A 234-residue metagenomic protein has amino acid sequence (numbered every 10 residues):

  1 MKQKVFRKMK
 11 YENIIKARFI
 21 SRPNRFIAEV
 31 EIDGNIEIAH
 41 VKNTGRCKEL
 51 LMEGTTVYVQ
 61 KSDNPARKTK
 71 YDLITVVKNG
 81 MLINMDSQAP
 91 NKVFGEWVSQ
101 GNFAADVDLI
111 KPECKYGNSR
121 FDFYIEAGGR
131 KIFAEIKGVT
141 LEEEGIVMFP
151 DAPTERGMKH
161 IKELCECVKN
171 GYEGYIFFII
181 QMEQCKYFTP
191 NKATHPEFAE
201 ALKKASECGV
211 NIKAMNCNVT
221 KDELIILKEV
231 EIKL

Functional and structural regions predicted by a protein language model:
K2, Q181-L234: Domain-level recognition of nuclease-like catalytic cores that cleave nucleotide substrates
A17, F121-D151, L164: Conserved catalytic cores of phosphodiester-cleaving nucleases, focusing on short active-site segments
S21, K61-A66: Short, charged beta-turn/beta-strand-edge "cap" motif at the junction between a beta-strand and an adjacent loop
N24-E29: Short aromatic-glycine-enriched beta-strand elements
G45-Y58: Short nucleic-acid-contacting surface segments enriched for D/E, G, S/T with interspersed K/R
K48, N79-I110: Acidic-basic catalytic patches of nuclease active cores, encompassing PD-(D/E)XK and other metal-cofactor nuclease
N64-G80: OB-fold/S1-family single-stranded nucleic acid-binding modules
G145-E155, C165-T194, N216: Nucleic-acid nuclease catalytic cores
